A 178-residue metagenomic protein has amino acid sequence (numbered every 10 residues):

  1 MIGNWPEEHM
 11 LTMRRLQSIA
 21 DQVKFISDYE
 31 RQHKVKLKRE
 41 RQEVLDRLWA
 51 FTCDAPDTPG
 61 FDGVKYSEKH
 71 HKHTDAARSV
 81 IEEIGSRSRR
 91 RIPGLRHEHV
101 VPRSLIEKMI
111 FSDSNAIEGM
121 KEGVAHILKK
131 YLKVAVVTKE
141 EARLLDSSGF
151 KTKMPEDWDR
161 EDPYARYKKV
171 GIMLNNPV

Functional and structural regions predicted by a protein language model:
M1-P93, S148-K153, D162-P177: Nuclease and nuclease-like effector domains acting on nucleic acids or nucleotide cofactors
D54, V80, S86, R103-E107 (+2 more regions): Amphipathic alpha-helical interaction surfaces
S88-I127: Histidine-centered nuclease catalytic patch
R96, A135-K139, N175-P177: A structural signal for short, well-ordered beta-strand segments and their strand-loop junctions that often border
L105-A116, A142-S148, R160, V178: Extended, non-core accessory segments
S114, M154-P155: Glycine-rich, phosphate-binding/catalytic loops in enzymes
E118, E122, W158-A165: Generic alpha-helical secondary structure signal
L128-K153: Short Cys/His-centered divalent metal-binding micro-motifs
